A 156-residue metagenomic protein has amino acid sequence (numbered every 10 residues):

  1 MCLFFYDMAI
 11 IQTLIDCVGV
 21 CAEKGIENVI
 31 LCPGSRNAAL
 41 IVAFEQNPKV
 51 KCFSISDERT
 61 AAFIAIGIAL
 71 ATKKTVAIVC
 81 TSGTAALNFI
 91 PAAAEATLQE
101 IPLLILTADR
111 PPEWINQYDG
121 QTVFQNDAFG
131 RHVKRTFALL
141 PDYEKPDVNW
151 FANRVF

Functional and structural regions predicted by a protein language model:
F4-F156: N-terminal alpha/beta PP-like core and its mobile active-site loop of ThDP/TPP-dependent enzymes
